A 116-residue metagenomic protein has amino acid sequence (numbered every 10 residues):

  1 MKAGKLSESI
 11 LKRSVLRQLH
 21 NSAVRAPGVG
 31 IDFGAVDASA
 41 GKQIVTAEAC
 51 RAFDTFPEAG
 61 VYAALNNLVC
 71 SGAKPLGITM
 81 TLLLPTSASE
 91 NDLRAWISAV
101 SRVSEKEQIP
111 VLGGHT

Functional and structural regions predicted by a protein language model:
M1-D54, S71, M80, S98-G113: Extreme N-terminal cap/leader segments of soluble proteins
E58-T116: A glycine-rich phosphate/pyrophosphate-binding beta-strand-loop-alpha-helix module
